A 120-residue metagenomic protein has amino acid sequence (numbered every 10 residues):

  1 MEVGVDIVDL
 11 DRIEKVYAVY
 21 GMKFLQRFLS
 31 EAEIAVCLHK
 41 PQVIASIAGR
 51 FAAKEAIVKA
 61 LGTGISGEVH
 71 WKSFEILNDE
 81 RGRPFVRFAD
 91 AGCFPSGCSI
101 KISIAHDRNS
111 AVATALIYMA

Functional and structural regions predicted by a protein language model:
M1-A120: Core catalytic alpha/beta fold that binds nucleotide/phospho-ligands
